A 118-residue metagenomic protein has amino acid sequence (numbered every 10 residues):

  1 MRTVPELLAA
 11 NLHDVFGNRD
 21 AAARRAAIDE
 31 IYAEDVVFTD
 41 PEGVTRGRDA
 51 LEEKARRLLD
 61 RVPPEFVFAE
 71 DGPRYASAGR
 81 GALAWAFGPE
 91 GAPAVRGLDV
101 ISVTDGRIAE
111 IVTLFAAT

Functional and structural regions predicted by a protein language model:
M1-I31: Short acidic-aromatic low-complexity motifs
P5, R25-S77: A solvent-exposed, acidic/Ser-Thr-rich amphipathic alpha-helical stretch
F38, L83, E110-I111: Short hydrophobic/aromatic-rich beta-strand segments that constitute the beta-sheet cores of beta-sandwich/beta-barrel
E65-V67, A92-V95: Short solvent-exposed loop/turn micro-motifs enriched in small/polar/acidic residues
S77, E90-P93: Short glycine/serine/proline-enriched coil/turn segments at secondary-structure junctions
A78-R80, D105: Residue-level signal for tight coil/turn positions that link beta-strands
A82-E90: Short beta-strand segments that buttress and anchor functional surface loops
R96-T118: Short beta-strand edge/turn micro-motifs at domain boundaries
